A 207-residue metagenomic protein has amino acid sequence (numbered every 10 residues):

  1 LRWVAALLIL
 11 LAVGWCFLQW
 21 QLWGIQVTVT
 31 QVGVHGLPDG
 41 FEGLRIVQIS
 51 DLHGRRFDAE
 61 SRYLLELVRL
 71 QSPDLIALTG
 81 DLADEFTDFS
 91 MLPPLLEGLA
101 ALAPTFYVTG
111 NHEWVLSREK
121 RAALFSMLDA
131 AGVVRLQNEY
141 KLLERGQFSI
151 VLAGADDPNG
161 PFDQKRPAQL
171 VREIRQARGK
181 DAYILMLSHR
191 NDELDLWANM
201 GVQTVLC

Functional and structural regions predicted by a protein language model:
L1-G40: N-terminal membrane-anchoring alpha-helices
R2-L7, T30-G36, S61-V68, T105-H112 (+1 more regions): Short low-complexity stretches enriched in small and charged residues
R2-W3, V13-Q19, I46, I76-L78 (+3 more regions): A generic short-segment signal for beta-strand/edge and adjacent turn/coil regions
V27-V29, I46-I49, N138, L152: Hydrophobic residues on conserved beta-strands that form the core of alpha/beta folds
V27-V34, P94, R135-Y140: Alpha-helical scaffolding within the catalytic cores of extracellular/periplasmic polymer-degrading hydrolases
G36-D39, G54, E113-T204: Conserved catalytic scaffold of divalent metal-dependent phosphoesterases
G40-L136: Membrane-embedded segments
L75-L78, F106-V108, V151, L185-L187 (+1 more regions): Structural recognition of the beta-strand scaffold that forms the well-ordered cores of secreted hydrolase catalytic
